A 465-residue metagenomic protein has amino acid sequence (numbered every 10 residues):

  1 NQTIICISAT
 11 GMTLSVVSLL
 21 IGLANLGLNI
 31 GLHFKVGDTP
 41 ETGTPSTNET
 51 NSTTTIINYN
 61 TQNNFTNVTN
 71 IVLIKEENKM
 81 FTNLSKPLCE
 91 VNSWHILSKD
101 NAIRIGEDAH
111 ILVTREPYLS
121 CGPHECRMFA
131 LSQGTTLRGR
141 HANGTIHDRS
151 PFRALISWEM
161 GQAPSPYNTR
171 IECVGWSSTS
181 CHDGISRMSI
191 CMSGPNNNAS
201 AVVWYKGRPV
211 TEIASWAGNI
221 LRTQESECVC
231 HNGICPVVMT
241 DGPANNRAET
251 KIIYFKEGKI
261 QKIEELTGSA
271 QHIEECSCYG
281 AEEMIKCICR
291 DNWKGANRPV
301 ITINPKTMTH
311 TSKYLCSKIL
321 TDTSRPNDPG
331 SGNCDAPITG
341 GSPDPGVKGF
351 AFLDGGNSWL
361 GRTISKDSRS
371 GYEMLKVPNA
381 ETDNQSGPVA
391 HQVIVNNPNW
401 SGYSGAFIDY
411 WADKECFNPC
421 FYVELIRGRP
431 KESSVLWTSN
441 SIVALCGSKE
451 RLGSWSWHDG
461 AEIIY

Functional and structural regions predicted by a protein language model:
D38-T82: Long, low-complexity intrinsically disordered regions enriched in small/polar and proline/glycine residues
L84-P117, C126, A351: An edge-strand/N-cap motif at the start of beta-rich repeat modules
D108-Y118, N168-C181, I185, I220-V229 (+2 more regions): Repeated scaffold domains used in trafficking and secretory/extracellular systems, primarily beta-propellers
L112, R127-Q133, S186-S193, I234-D241 (+5 more regions): Short beta-strand elements that form the blades of beta-propeller/WD-repeat-like and other beta-sheet-rich scaffold
G134-G144, P151-L155, N196-V202, N245-I252 (+1 more regions): Structural motif
P329, G340-W359, A380: Extracellular carbohydrate-recognition regions
I364-G387: Short carbohydrate-recognition loop motifs
N384-P388, N397-E462: Extracellular ligand-binding interfaces
